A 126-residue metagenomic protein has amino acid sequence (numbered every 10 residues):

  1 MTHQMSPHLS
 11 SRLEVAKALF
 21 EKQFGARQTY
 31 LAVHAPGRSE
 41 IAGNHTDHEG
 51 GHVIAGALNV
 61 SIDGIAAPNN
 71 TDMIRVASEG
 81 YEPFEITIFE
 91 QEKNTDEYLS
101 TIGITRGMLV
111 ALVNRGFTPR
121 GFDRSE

Functional and structural regions predicted by a protein language model:
T2-E126: ATP-binding N-lobe of GHMP and related small-molecule kinases
